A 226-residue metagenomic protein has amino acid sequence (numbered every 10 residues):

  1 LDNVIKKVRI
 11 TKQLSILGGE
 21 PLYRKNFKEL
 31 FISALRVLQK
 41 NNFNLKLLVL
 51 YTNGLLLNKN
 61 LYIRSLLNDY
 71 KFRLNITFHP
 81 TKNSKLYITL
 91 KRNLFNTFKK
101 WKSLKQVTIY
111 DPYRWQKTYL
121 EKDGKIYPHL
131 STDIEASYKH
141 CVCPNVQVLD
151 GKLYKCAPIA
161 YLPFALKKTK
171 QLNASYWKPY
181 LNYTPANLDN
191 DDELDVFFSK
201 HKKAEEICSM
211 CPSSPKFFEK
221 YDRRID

Functional and structural regions predicted by a protein language model:
L1-K139: Conserved glycine-rich "GG(E/T)P / GGGxP" loop and the immediately following alpha-helix in the radical SAM core
S33, Q39, K91, P163-A165 (+2 more regions): General N-terminal targeting signals
W101-T118, P158-E219: C-terminal accessory region of radical SAM enzymes
C141-P144: Short loop/turn microsegments at loop-to-beta-strand junctions
V148: Short, acidic, Ser/Thr-enriched surface-loop or helix-capping motifs
L153-Y154: Hydrophobic "anchor" residues
F218-D226: Short cysteine/histidine-rich zinc-coordinating motifs and their immediately flanking basic loops
